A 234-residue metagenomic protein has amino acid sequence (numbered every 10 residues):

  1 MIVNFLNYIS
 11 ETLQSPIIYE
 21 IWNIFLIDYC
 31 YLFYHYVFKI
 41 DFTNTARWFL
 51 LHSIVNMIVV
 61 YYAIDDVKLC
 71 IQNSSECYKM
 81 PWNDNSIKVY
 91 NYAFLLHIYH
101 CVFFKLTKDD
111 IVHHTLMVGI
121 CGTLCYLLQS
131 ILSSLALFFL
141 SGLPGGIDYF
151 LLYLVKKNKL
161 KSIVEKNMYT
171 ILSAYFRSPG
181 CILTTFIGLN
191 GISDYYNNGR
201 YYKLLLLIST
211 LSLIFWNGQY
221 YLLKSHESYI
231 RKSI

Functional and structural regions predicted by a protein language model:
M1-T107, K203-I234: N-terminal signal-anchor/initial transmembrane insertion module of eukaryotic multi-pass membrane proteins
W48-G199, S228-I230: Multipass alpha-helical transmembrane domains of eukaryotic endomembrane proteins
